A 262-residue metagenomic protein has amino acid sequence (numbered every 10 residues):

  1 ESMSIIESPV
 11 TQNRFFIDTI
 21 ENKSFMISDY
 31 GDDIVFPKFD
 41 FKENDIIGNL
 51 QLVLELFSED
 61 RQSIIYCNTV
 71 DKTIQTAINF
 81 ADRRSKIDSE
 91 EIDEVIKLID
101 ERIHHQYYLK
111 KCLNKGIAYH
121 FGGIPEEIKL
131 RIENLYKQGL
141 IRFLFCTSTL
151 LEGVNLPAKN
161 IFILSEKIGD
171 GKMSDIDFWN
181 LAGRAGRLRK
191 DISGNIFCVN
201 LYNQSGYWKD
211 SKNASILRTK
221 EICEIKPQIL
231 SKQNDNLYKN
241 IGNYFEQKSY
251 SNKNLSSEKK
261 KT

Functional and structural regions predicted by a protein language model:
S2-N79, A118: Conserved interdomain linker/interface between the two RecA-like ATPase lobes of SF2 helicase motors
S8-T11, T69-T73, P125, L150-E152 (+3 more regions): Conserved nucleotide-binding/hydrolysis micro-motifs of P-loop NTPases
V10, R61, N114-K115, P157-N160 (+1 more regions): Short glycine-/polar-rich loops that comprise or flank the Walker A/P-loop and associated switch/sensor motifs
F16-D40, F80-K110, S174-D175, N203 (+2 more regions): Short, flexible helix-coil linker/hinge segments at the edges of structured domains or between repeats
L50-L52, S58-F145, I168-I176: Conserved C-terminal RecA-like helicase domain
K129-E133, L144-K159, L181-I192: SF2 helicase motor core recognition
L156, K167-D170, S174-A214: Conserved segment of the helicase C-terminal RecA-like domain
I216-T262: Long, largely alpha-helical accessory region at the distal end of helicase-like NTP-driven motors
